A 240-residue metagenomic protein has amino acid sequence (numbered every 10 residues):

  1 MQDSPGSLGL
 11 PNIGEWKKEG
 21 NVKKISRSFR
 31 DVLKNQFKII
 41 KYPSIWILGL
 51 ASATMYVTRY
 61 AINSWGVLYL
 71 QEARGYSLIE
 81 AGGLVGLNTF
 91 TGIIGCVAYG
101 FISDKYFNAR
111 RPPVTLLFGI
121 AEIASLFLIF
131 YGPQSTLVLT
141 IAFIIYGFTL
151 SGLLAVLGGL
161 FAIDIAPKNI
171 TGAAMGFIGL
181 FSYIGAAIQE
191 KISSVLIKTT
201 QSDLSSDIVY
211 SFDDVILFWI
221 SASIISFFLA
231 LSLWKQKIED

Functional and structural regions predicted by a protein language model:
M1, I129-F130, F212-D240: Multi-pass alpha-helical transporter architecture, strongest for 12-TM Major Facilitator/SLC carriers used
G9-I47, A73: Juxtamembrane intracellular "pre-TM" segments in multi-pass secondary transporters
Y42-Y99, L150, L154, A186-S193: Extracytoplasmic gate region of multi-pass secondary transporters
D104-G119: Cytoplasmic membrane-interface "Motif A"-like loop-to-helix N-cap segments of 12-TM Major Facilitator Superfamily
R110-P113, S193-S223: A membrane-interface helix-boundary motif in multi-pass transporters
I120-Q134: C-terminal ends and interior cores of transmembrane alpha-helices in multi-pass membrane transporters/permeases
G152-P167: Intracellular juxtamembrane helix-capping segments at the cytosolic ends of symmetry-related transmembrane helices
K168-S202: A late C-terminal transmembrane helix in Major Facilitator Superfamily
